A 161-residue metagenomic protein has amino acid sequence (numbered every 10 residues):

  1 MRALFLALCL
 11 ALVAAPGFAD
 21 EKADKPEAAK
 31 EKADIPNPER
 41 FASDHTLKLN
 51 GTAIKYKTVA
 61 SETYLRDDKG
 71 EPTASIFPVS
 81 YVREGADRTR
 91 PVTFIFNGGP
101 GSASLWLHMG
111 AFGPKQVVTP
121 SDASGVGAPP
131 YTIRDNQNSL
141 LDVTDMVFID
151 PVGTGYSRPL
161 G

Functional and structural regions predicted by a protein language model:
F5-A15: Bacterial N-terminal signal peptides
D20-A29, G70-G161: N-terminal cap/lid subdomain of alpha/beta-hydrolase-fold enzymes
I35-G85: N-terminal cap/lid segment of alpha/beta-hydrolase-fold proteins
